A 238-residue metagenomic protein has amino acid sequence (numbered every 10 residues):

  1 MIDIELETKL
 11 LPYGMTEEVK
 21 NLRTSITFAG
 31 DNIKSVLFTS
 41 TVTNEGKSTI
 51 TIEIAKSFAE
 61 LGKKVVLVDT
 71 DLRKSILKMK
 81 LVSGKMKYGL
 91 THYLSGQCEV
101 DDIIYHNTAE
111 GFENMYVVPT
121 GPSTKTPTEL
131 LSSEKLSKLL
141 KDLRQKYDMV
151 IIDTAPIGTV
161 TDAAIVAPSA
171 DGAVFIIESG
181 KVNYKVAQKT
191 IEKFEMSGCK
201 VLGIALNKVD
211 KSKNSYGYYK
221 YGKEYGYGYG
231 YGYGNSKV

Functional and structural regions predicted by a protein language model:
M1-T27, N32, K185-V238: C-terminal lobe/tail of nucleotide-utilizing enzymes
I2-T16, K20, T24-T27, D31 (+2 more regions): P-loop/Walker-type NTP enzyme "switch/lid" segment
A29-S35, K56, E60, V68: Primarily NTPase-proximal linker/entry elements flanking Walker-type ATP/GTP-binding cores
T49-I50, I54: Hydrophobic positions on the alpha1 helix immediately C-terminal to the Walker A/P-loop
L72-K74, E99, P122-K125, I157-G158 (+2 more regions): Conserved nucleotide-binding/hydrolysis micro-motifs of P-loop NTPases
G121, D142-Q145, I157-G180: Inter-motif core of Ras-like GTPase G domains
I151-T154, L206: Hydrophobic residues in beta-strands of the RecA-like P-loop NTPase core, especially within AAA+ ATPase
